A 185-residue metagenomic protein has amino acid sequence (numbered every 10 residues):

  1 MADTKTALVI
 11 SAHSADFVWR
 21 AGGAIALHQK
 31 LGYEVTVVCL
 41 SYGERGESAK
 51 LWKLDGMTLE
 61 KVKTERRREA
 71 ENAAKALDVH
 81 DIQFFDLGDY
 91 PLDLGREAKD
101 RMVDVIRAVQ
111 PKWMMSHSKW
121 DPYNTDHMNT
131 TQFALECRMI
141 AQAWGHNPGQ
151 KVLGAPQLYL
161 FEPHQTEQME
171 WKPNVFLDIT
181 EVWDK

Functional and structural regions predicted by a protein language model:
M1-I10, D81, L92-K185: Metal-dependent de-N-acetylase/amidase catalytic core
M1-V109: Active-site rim/loop-helix segments in enzyme catalytic domains that contact anionic ligands
